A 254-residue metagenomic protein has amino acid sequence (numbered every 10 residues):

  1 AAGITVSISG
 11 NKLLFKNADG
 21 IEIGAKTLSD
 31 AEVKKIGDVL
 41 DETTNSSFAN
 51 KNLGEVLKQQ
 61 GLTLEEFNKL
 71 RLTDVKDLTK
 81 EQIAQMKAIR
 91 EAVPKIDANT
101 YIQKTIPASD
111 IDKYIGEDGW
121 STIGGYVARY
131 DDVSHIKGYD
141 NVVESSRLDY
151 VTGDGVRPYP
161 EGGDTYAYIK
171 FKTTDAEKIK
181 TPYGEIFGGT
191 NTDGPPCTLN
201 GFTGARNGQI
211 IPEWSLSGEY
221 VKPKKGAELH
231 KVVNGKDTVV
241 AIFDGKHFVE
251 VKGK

Functional and structural regions predicted by a protein language model:
A1-G124, S134, G138, E144 (+1 more regions): Long, low-complexity, intrinsically disordered regions
K12, E22, K170-K172, V249-E250: Ser/Thr- (and often Asn-) enriched beta-sheet segments in non-cytosolic proteins
D97, I123, Y166, K224-A227 (+1 more regions): Sequence-level motif detector for i,i+2 pairs with an aromatic at +2
G125-Y126, K170: Active-site scaffold segments
R129-Y130: Histidine-centered catalytic micro-motifs used for acid/base chemistry in nuclease and nucleotide-processing active
V133-I136, A176-K178: Short acidic, S/G/P-rich loop/turn micro-motifs used as interaction or catalytic elements
S146-G189: Charge-dense polyanion-binding interfaces
T173-K254: Active-site or metal-binding loop neighborhoods of secreted/extracellular toxin and effector enzymes
